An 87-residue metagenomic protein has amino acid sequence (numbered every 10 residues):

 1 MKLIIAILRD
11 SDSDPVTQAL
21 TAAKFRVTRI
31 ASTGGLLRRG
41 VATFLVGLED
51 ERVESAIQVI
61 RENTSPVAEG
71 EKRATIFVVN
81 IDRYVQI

Functional and structural regions predicted by a protein language model:
M1-I87: Positively charged, small/polar-rich N-terminal and surface patches that mediate targeting and assembly and bind
